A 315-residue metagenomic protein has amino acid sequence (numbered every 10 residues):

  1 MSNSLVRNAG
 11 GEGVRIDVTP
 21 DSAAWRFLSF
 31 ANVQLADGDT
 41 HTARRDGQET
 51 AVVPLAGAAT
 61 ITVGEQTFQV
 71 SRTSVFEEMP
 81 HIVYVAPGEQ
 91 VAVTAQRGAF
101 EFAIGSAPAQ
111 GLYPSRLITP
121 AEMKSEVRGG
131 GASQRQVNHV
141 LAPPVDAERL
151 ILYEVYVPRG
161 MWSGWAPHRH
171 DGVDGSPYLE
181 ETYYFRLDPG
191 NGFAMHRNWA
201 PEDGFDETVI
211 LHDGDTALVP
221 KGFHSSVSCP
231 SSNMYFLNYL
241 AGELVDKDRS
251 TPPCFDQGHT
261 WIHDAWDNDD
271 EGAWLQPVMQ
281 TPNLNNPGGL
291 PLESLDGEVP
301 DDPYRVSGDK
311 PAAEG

Functional and structural regions predicted by a protein language model:
M1-T42, E49-A56, I262, D269-L284 (+1 more regions): Hydrophobic, proline/glycine-rich low-complexity stretches
A9-T42, S133-T182: A short glycine-rich, His/Asp/Glu-containing loop-to-beta-strand
S29-A95: Extended, compositionally biased flexible segments
D46-T67, V85, R159-G160, D171-D213: Glycine- and acidic-residue-biased ligand/ion/polar-headgroup-sensing regions
F76-Q96, I210-S231: Conserved metal-binding segment of the jelly-roll/cupin
P87, A95, I104-P108, H139-A142 (+4 more regions): Short, structured patches in soluble enzyme cores that scaffold and shape functional sites
A99-H139, W199, L237-G315: Double-stranded beta-helix
M195-R197, D206, S225-L237: Short conserved catalytic/interaction loops centered on acidic-Pro-aromatic/His motifs
